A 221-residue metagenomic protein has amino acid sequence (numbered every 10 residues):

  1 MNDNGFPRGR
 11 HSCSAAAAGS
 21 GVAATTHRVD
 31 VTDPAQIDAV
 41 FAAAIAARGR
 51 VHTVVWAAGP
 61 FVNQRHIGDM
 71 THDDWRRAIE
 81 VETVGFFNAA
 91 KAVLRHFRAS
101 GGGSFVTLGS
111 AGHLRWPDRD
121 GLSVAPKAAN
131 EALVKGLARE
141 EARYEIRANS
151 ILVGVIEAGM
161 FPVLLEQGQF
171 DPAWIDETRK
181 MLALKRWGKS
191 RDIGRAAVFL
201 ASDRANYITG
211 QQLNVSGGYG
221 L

Functional and structural regions predicted by a protein language model:
R28-V40, H72, D192: The beta1-alpha1 cofactor-binding region of Rossmann-like NAD(H)/NADP(H)-dependent oxidoreductases
R65-I67, D74-R77, T178: Substrate-binding pocket helix/loop in short-chain dehydrogenase/reductase
A90-K91, K135: A short, exposed helix-loop element centered on a Lys and neighboring polar residues
V106-N130, V134-R143, V155-I156: Catalytic loop of short-chain dehydrogenase/reductase
L114, A148, V153-L164: Short, flexible catalytic-loop segment of classical short-chain dehydrogenase/reductase
A142, R147, I208-G210: Short, small/polar-rich loop/turn modules that mediate ligand/substrate recognition or access, typified
R186-V215, G220: C-terminal substrate-recognition "lid" of short-chain dehydrogenase/reductases
